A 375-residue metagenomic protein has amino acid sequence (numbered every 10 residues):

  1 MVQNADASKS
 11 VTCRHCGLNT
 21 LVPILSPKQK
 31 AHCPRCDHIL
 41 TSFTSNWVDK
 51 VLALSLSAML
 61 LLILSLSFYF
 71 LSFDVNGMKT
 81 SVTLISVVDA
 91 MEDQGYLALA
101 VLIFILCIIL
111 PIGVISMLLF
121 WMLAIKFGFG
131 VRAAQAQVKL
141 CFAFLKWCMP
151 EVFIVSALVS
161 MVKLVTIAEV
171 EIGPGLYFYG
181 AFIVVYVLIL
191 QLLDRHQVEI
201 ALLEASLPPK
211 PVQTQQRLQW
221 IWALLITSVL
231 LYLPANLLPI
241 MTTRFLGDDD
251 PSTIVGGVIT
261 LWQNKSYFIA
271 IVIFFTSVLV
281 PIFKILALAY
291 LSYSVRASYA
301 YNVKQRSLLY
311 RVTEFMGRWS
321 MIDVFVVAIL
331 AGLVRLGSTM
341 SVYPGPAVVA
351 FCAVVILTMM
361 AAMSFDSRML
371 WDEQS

Functional and structural regions predicted by a protein language model:
M1-S375: Long C-terminal interaction/binding lobes of large macromolecular proteins
